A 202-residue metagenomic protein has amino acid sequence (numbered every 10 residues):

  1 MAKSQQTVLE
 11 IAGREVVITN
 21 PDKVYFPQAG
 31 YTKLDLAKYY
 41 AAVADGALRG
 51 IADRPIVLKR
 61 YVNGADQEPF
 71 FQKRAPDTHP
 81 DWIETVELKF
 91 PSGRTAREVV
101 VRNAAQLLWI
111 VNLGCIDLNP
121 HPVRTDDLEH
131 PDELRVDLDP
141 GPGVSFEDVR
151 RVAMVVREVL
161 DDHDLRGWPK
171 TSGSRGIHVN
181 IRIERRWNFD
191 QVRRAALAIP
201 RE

Functional and structural regions predicted by a protein language model:
A2-D132: Active-site loop/lid in soluble adenylation, ligation, and acyl-transfer enzymes
I18-T19, H178, R182: Generic signal for short, ordered secondary-structure residues within or immediately flanking folded domains
A65, S174-G176: Short acidic/glycine-enriched loop/turn segments that link adjacent beta-strands
F71, D77-S92, S145-D162, I181-E202: Helical (often loop-to-helix) elements that flank the catalytic cores of nucleotide-handling enzymes
R102-S174, R182-Q191: Signature for HUH/AEP ssDNA processing cores
